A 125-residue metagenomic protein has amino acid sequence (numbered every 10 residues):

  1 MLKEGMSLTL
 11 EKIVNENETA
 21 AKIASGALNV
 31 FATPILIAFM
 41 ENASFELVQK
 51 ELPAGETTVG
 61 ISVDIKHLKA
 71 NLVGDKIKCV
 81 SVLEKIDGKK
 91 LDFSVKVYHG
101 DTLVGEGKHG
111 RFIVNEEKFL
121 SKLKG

Functional and structural regions predicted by a protein language model:
M1-A32: Catalytic strand-loop segment that frames the active site of acyl-thioester-processing enzymes
E4-G5, D87-F93, T102-K118: C-terminal binding/interaction regions
L10, I61-V63, C79, F93 (+1 more regions): Hydrophobic residues positioned within well-ordered beta-strands of beta-sheet architectures
N15-E16, A20-A24, G110-G125: Surface-exposed, gly/pro-biased binding rims or lids
A27, F31-I35, L72, D92 (+1 more regions): Residues at secondary-structure transition points
F45-K78: Hydrophobic beta-strand-centered segment that forms part of the acyl-chain substrate-binding groove
I65-G100: Hydrophobic beta-sheet segments that form the core/acyl-binding groove of ACP/CoA-dependent acyl-chain-processing
